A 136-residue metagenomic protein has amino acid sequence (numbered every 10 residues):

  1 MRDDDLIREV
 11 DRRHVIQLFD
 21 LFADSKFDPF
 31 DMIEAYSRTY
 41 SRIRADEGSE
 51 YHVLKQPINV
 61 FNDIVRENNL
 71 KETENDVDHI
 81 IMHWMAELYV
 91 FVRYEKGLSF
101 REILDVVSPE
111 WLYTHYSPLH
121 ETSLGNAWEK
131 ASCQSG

Functional and structural regions predicted by a protein language model:
M1-G97, P118-T122, A127, A131-Q134: C-terminal alpha-helical interaction appendages
R101-L104: Thiolate-centered catalytic microenvironments shared by cysteine-dependent enzyme domains
T114: Beta-strand-loop-alpha "switch" segments that mediate conformational coupling across diverse proteins
